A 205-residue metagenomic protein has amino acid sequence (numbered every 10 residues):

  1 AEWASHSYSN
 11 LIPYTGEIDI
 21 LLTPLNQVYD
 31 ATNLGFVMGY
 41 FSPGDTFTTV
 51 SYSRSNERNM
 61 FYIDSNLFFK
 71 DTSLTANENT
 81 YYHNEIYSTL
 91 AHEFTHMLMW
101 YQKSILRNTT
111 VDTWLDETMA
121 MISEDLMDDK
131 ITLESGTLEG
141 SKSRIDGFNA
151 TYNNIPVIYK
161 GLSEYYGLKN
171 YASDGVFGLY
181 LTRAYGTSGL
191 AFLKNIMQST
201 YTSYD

Functional and structural regions predicted by a protein language model:
A1-D112, M119, S123, K130-I131: Juxtacatalytic substrate-recognition/specificity segment
N84, S88-T89, R107-D174, L179 (+2 more regions): Acidic/His/Gly-enriched intrinsically disordered linker/tail segments that often contain short helix/coil "MoRF-like"
S135, G189-K194: Acidic/polar loop patches that form or flank catalytic/metal-binding clefts of enzymes that bind anionic ligands
